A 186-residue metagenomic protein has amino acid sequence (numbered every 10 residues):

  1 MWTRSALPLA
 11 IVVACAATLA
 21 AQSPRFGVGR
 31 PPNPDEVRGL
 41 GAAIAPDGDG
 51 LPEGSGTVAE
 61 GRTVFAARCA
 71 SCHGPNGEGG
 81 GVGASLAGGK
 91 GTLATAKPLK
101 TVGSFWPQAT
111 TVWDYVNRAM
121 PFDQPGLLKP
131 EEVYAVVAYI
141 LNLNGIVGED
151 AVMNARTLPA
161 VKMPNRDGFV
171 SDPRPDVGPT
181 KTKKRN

Functional and structural regions predicted by a protein language model:
M1-R4: N-terminal secretory signal peptides that target proteins for export/translocation
P8-A17: Bacterial N-terminal signal peptides
L19-A21: Boundary at the C-terminal end of the N-terminal hydrophobic targeting segment
G27-V64, G80, P121-P125: Electrostatic cytochrome c docking/interface patches
P34, P125-N186: Flexible coil segments in periplasmic/lumen-exposed cytochrome c-class electron-transfer proteins
V58, R62, E78-N117, P121 (+1 more regions): Gly/Gly-Pro-rich "capping" loops immediately C-terminal to redox-active cysteine motifs in periplasmic/lumenal
G61, F65-N76, V136-I140: The canonical Cys-X-X-Cys-His
C69, W113, N117-M120, Y134-N144: Amphipathic alpha-helical interface segments used for dimerization/assembly
